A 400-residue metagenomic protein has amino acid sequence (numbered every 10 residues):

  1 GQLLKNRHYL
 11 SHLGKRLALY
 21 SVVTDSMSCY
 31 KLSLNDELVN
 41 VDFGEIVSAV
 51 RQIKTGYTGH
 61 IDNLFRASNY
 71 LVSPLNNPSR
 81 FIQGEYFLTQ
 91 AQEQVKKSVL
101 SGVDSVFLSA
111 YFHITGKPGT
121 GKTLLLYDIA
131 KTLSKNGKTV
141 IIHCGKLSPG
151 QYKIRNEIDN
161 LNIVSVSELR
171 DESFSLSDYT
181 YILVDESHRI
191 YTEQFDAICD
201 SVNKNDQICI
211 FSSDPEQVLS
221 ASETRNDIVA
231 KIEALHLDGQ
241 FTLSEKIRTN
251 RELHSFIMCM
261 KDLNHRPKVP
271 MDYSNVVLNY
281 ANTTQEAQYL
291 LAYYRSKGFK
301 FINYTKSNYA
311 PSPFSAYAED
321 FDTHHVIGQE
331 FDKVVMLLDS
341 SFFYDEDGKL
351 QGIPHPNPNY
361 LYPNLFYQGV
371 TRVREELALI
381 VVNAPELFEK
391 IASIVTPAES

Functional and structural regions predicted by a protein language model:
G1-L64: Accessory nucleic-acid engagement/destabilization modules that flank
N40-Q94, G102-S105: Long, charge-rich alpha-helical interaction segments
P78-T120, L124, I129-L161, E168-S177 (+2 more regions): Conserved helicase motor core of SF1/SF2 NTP-dependent helicases
K300: Bilobed periplasmic-binding protein-like "clamshell/Venus-flytrap" ligand-binding domains
